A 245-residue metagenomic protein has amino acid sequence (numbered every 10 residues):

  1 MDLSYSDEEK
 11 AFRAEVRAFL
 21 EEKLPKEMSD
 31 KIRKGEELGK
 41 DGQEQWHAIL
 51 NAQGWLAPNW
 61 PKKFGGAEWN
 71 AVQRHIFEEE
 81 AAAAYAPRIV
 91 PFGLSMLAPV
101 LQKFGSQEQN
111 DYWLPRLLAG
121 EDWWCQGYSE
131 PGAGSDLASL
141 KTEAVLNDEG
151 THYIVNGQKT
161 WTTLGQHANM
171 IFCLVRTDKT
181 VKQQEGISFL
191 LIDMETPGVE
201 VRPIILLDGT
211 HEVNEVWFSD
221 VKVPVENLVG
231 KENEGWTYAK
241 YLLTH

Functional and structural regions predicted by a protein language model:
M1-R13: Intrinsic disorder at enzyme termini
L3, V199-H245: Glycine-rich beta->alpha junctions and the first turn(s) of the following alpha-helix
E44-E121, L164-M170, H245: Internal helix-loop-helix
G54, P58, F77-A82, L174-V175 (+2 more regions): Short Ser/Thr-interspersed hydrophobic loop/turn segments at strand-loop and sheet-helix junctions that line or gate
G120-Y128: A short, Trp-centered hydrophobic/proline-enriched beta-strand micro-motif
A133-G134, T160-G165, L207-D208, H245: Glycine-rich phosphate/pyrophosphate-binding beta-alpha loops
K141, T151-R202: A short core secondary-structure module
T142-L146: A structural signal for short hydrophobic beta-strand segments in well-ordered beta-sheet cores
